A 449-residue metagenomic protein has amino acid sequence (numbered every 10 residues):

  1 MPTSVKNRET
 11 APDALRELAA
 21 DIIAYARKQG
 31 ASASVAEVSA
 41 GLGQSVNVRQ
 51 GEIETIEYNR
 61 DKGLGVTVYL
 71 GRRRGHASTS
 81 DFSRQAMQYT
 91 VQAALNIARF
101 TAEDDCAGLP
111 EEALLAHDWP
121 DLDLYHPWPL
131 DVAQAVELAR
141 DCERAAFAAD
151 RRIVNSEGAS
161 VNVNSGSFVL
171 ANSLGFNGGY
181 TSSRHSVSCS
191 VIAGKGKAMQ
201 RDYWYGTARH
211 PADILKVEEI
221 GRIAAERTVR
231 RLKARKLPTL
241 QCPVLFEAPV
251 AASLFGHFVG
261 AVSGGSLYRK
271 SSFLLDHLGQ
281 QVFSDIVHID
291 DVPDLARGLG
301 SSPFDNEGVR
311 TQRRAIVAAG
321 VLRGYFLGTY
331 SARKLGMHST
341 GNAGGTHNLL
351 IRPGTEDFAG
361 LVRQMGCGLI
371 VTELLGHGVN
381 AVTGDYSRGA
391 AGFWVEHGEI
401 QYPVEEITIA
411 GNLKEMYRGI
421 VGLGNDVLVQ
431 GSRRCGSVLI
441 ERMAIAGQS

Functional and structural regions predicted by a protein language model:
M1-S302, N306-V309, A318-V321, E399 (+2 more regions): Active-site bordering "gate/hinge" segments that shape substrate access to catalytic or cofactor-binding pockets
W119, H210, L275-S449: Dual-mode signal for accessory low-complexity, basic/Gly-rich regions
